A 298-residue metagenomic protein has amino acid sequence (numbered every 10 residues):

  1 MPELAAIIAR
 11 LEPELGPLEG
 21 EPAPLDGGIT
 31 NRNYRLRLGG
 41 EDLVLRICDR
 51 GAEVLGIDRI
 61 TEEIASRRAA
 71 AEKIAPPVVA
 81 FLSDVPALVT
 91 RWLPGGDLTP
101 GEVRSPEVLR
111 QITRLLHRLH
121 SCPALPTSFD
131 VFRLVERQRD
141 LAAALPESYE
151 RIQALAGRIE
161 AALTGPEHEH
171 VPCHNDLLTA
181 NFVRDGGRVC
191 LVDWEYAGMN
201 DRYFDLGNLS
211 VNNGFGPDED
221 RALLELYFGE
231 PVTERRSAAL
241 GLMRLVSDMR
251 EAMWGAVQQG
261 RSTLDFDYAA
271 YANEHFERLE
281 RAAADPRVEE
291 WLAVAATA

Functional and structural regions predicted by a protein language model:
M1-E21, S121-N175, D185-G186, E225 (+2 more regions): An alpha-helical support segment within catalytic cores of ATP-dependent transferases
L15, K73, L116-A124, L163 (+5 more regions): A general structural signal marking secondary-structure boundaries and capping sites
A23-L45, E160-L206, D218: Active-site acidic catalytic loop and adjacent metal/ATP-binding pocket of ATP-dependent phosphoryl transfer enzymes
A23-V131, R139-E150, G165-E167: ATP-binding pocket architecture of kinase catalytic cores
R59, A238, L242-L245: Start-of-helix signal in alpha-solenoid helical-repeat scaffolds, especially tetratricopeptide repeats
T61-E63, P106-E107, C190, G207-L209 (+2 more regions): Glycine-rich, phosphate-binding/catalytic loops in enzymes
E150, A154, W254-A298: ATP/Mg2+ or Mg2+-diphosphate-binding catalytic cores that bind nucleotide phosphates or diphosphates via glycine-rich
F204-V232, L245-T263, E277-R278: Active-site activation/catalytic loop segments of kinase-like enzymes and analogous catalytic loops in related
